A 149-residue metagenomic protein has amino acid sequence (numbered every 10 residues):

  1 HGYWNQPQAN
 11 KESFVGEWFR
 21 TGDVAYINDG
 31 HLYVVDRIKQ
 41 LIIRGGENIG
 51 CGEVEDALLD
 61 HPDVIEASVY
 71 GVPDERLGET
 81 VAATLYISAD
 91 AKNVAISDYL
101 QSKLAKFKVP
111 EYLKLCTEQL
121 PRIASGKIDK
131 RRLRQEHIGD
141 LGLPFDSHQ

Functional and structural regions predicted by a protein language model:
H1-N5, A9-E12, G16, V24-K108 (+3 more regions): AMP-binding/adenylate-forming catalytic core of the ANL superfamily
L113-C116: General small-molecule cofactor/ligand-binding pocket signal
Q135-Q149: Acidic/polar alpha-helix N-cap and adjacent early helical turns within long charge-rich amphipathic helices/linkers
